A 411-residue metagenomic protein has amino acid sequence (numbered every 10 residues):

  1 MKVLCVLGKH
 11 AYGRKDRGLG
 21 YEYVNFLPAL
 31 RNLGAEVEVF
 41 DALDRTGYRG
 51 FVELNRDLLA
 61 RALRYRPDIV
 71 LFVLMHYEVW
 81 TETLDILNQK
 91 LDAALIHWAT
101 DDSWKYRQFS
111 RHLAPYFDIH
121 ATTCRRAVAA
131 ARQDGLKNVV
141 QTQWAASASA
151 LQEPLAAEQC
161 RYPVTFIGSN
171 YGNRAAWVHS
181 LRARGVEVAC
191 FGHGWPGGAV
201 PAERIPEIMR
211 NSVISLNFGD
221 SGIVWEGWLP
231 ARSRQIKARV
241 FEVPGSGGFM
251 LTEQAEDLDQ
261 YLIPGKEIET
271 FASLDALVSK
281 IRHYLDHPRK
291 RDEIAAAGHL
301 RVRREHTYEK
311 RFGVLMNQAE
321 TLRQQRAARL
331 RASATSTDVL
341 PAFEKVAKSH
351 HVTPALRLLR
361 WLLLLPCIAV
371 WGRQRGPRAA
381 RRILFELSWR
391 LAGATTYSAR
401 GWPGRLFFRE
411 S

Functional and structural regions predicted by a protein language model:
M1-L54, F72-W80, P115-Y261, W371 (+1 more regions): Nucleotide-sugar donor-binding catalytic core of glycosyltransferases
D57-L58, Q108-F109, E203-R204, A276: Short acidic active-site motifs
R61-Y77: Short N-terminal targeting/anchoring amphipathic segment
N88-D101: Active-site proximal beta-strand in glycosyltransferases
S103-F117: Glycine-rich, charge-decorated loop segments at or immediately adjacent to ligand/cofactor-binding or catalytic sites
K237, I268-L274, Y284-P288: Conserved acidic donor-binding segment of nucleotide-sugar-dependent glycosyltransferases
D259-K280: Change "using UDP/GDP/dTDP sugars" to "using nucleotide sugars
D286-S411: C-terminal amphipathic helix plus adjacent low-complexity, charged tail appended to glycosyltransferase catalytic
